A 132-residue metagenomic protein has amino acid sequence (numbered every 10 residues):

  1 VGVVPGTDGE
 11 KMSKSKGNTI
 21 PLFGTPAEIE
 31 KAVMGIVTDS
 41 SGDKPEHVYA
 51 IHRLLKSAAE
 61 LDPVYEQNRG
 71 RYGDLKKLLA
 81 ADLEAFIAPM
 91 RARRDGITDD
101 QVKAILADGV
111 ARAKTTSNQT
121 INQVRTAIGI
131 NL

Functional and structural regions predicted by a protein language model:
V1-L132: Conserved nucleotide- and phosphate/pyrophosphate-binding catalytic cores in adenylate/nucleotidyl-handling enzymes
